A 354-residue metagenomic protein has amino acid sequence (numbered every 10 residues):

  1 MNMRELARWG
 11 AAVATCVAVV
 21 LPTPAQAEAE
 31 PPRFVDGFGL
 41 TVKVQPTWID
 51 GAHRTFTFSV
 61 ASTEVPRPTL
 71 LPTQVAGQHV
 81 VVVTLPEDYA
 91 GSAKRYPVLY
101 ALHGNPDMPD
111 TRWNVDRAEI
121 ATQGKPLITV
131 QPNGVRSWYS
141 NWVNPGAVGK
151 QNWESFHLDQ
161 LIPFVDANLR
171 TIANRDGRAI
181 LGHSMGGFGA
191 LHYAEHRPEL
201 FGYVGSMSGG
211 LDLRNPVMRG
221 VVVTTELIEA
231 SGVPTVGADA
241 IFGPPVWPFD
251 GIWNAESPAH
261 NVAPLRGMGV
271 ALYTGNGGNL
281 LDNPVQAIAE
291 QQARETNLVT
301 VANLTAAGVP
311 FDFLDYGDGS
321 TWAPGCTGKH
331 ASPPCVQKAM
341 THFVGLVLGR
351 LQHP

Functional and structural regions predicted by a protein language model:
M1-A11: Bacterial N-terminal signal peptides that target proteins for export
G10, V17, A25-P354: Non-catalytic cap/lid and distal C-terminal segments of serine-dependent acyl enzymes
